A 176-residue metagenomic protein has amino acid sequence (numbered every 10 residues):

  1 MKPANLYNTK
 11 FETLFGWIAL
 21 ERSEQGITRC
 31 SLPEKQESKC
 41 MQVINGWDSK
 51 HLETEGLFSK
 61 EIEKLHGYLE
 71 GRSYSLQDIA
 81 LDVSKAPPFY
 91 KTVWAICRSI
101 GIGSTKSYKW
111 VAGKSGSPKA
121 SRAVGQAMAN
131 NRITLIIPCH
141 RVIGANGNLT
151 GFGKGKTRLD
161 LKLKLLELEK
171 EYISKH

Functional and structural regions predicted by a protein language model:
M1-K119, L168-H176: Basic nucleic-acid-binding alpha-helical/helix-turn surface characteristic of O6-alkylguanine DNA
K119-I133: Regulatory, non-catalytic segments
I136: Major-groove DNA-recognition helix of helix-turn-helix-type DNA-binding domains
V142: Active-site His/Glu-centered metal-binding helix of metallohydrolases
A145-H176: …primarily DNA-binding HTH/wHTH and HhH modules…
